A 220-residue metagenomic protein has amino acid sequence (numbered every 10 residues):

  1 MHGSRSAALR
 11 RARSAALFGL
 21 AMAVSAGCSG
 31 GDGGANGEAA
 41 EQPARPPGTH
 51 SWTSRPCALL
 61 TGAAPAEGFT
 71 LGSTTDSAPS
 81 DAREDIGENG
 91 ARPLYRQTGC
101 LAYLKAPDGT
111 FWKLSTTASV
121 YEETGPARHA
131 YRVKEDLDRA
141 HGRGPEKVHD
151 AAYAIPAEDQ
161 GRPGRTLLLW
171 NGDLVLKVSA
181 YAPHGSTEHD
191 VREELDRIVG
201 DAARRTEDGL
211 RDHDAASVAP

Functional and structural regions predicted by a protein language model:
G3-A16: Bacterial N-terminal signal peptides that target proteins for export
G19-L20: Hydrophobic membrane-targeting and insertion signals
V24-G27: C-terminal motif of bacterial Sec signal peptides marking the signal peptidase cleavage site
G30: Short, conserved catalytic or interaction motifs in soluble domains
G34-P220: A small/polar (G/S/T-enriched), proline-flanked helix-loop surface module common in exported/cell-envelope proteins
